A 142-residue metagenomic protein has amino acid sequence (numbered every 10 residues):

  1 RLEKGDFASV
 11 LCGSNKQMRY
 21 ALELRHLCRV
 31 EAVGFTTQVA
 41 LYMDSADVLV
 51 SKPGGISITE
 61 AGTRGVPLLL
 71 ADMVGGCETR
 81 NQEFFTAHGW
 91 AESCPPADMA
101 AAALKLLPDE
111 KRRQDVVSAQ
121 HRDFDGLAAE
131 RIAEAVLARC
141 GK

Functional and structural regions predicted by a protein language model:
R1-A46: Donor-nucleotide binding loops and adjacent catalytic segments primarily of GT-B fold Leloir glycosyltransferases
S9-V10, L69-L70, S93: Short catalytic-loop micro-motif centered on adjacent basic/acidic residues
Q38-R80: A donor-sugar binding/catalytic signature common to diverse glycosyltransferases and related nucleotide-sugar
Y42-S45, A102-L106, D123, A135: CheY-like receiver
G75-A103: Change "using UDP/GDP/dTDP sugars" to "using nucleotide sugars
E92, A97-D98, L104-H121, A138 (+1 more regions): Conserved donor-nucleotide binding/catalytic region of nucleotide-linked donor-dependent transferases
D125-K142: C-terminal alpha-helical cap of glycosyltransferases
